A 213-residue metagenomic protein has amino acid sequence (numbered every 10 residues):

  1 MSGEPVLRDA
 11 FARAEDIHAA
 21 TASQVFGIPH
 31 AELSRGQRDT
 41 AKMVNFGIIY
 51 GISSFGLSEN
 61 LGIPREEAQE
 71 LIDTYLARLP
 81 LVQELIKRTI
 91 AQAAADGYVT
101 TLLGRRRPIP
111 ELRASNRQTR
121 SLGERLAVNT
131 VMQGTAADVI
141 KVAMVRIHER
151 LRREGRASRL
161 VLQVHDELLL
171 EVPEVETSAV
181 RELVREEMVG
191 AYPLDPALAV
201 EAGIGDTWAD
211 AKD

Functional and structural regions predicted by a protein language model:
M1-D213: Conserved catalytic core of nucleotide polymerization and phosphodiester-bond processing enzymes
